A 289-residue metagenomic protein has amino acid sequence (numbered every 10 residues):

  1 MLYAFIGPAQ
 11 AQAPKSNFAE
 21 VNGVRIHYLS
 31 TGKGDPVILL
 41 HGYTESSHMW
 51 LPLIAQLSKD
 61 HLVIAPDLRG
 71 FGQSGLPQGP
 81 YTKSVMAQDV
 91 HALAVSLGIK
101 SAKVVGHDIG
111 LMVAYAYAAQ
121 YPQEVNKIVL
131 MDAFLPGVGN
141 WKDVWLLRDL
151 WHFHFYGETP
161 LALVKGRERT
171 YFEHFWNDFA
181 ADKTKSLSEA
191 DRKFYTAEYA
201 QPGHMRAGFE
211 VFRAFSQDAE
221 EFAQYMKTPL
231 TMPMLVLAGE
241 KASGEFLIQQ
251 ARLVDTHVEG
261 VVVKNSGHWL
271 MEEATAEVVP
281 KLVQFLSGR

Functional and structural regions predicted by a protein language model:
M1-F5: Bacterial N-terminal signal peptides
A9-A11: Boundary at the C-terminal end of the N-terminal hydrophobic targeting segment
A13-P14, V24-I26, P36, I64 (+5 more regions): Flexible "cap/lid" subdomain of the alpha/beta-hydrolase fold that forms the substrate-access gate
N17-V21: Short acidic-hydrophobic surface loop/beta-edge motif
V24, S30-Q73: Conserved HGGG/HGGXW glycine-rich cap/lid loop of the alpha/beta-hydrolase fold
T31, V261-S266: Short glycine-rich catalytic loops that host catalytic nucleophiles or stabilize transition states across multiple
S46-S47, M112, G267: A short, glycine- and basic residue-enriched loop/turn that sits immediately adjacent to a domain's principal
S266-T275, V279: Catalytic histidine-centered segment of alpha/beta-hydrolase-like enzymes
